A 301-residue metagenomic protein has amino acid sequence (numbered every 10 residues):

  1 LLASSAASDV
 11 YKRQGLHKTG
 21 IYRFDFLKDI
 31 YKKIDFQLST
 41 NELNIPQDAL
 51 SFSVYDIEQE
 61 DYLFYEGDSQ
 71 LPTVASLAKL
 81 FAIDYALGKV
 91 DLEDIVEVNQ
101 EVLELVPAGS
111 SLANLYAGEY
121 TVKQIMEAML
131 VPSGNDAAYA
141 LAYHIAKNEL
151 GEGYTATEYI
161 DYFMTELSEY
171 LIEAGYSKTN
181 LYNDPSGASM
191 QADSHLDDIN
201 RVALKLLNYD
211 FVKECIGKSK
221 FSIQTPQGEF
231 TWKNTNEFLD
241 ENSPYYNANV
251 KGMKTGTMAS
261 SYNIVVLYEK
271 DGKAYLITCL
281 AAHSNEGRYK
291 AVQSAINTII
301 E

Functional and structural regions predicted by a protein language model:
L1-A7, Y11-Q14: Single conserved hydrophobic/aromatic residue that forms the stacking wall/gate of nucleotide- or nucleobase-binding
A3, L92, G134, N208-F211 (+1 more regions): Amphipathic alpha-helical protein-protein interaction surfaces
A6, E58-Q59, D271: Residue-level recognition of short loop/turn positions
G15-D197: Active-site-adjacent loops and short helices of periplasmic peptidoglycan-processing enzymes
I172, Y176-S177, M190-E301: Domain-terminus/edge residues, biased toward the C-terminal soluble/receptor-binding domains of extracytoplasmic
